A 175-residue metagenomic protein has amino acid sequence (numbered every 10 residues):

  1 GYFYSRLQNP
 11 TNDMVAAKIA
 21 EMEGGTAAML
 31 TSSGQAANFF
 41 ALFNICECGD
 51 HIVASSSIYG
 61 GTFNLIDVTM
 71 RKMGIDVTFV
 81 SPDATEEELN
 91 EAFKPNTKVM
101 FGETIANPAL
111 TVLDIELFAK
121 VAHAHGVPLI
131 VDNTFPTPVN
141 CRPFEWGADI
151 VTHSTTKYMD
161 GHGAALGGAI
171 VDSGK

Functional and structural regions predicted by a protein language model:
G1-A17, E21, T26: A glycine-/small-polar-enriched, mobile loop at the entrance of the PLP active site in fold-type I
A27-K175: Conserved PLP-enzyme active-site core in the AAT-like
